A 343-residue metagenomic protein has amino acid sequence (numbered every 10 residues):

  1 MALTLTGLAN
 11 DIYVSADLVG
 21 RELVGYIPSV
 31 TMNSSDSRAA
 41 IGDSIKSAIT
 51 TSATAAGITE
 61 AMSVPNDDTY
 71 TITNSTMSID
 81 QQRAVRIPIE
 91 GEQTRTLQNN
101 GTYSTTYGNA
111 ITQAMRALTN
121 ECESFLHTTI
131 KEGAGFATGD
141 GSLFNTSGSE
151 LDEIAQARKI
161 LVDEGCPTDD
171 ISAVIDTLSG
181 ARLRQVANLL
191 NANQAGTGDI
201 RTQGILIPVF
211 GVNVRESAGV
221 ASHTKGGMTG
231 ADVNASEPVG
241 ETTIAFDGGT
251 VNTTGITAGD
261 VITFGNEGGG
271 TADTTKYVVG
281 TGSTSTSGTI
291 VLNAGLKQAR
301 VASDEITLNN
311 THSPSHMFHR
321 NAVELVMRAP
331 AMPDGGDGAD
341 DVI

Functional and structural regions predicted by a protein language model:
M1-D80: N-terminal "assembly arms/tails" that initiate or stabilize quaternary assembly in self-assembling proteins
N33-S34, G139, N145-D152, F246-T254 (+1 more regions): Surface-exposed ligand/attachment interfaces on beta-rich extracellular proteins
G42, T59-S63, D67-T71, S236 (+4 more regions): Glycine-centered loop/turn motifs
S47, M77-E153, V162-S179, G204-I207 (+2 more regions): Long, contiguous amphipathic alpha-helices that act as assembly "spine/axial" helices in icosahedral shell and virion
A48, F264-N266, N309: Residue-level recognition of conserved beta-strand edge/terminus positions
A55-I58, I87-P88, L97, R182-Q185 (+2 more regions): Short helix/loop capping segments that flank catalytic or ligand/cofactor-binding pockets
R182-V301: Autoprocessing Asn-cyclization modules and mimics
E216-V220, G280-I343: Internal mixed-charge
